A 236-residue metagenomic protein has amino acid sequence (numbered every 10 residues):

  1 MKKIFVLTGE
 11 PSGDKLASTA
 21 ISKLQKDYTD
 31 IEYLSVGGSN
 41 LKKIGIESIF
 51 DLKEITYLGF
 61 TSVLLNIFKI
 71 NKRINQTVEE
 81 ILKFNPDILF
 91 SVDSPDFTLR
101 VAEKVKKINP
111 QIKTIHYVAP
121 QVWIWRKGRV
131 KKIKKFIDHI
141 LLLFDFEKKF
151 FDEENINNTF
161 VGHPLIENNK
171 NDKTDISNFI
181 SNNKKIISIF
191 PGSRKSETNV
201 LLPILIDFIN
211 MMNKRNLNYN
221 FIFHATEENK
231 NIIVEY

Functional and structural regions predicted by a protein language model:
K2-I4, S181-S188, Y219-N220: Charged active-site motifs of nucleotide-sugar-dependent glycosyltransferases
K3-S177, I189-L201, M211, R215 (+1 more regions): Active-site and donor-binding regions of nucleotide-sugar-utilizing enzymes
K184, E197-Y236: Donor-nucleotide binding loops and adjacent catalytic segments primarily of GT-B fold Leloir glycosyltransferases
